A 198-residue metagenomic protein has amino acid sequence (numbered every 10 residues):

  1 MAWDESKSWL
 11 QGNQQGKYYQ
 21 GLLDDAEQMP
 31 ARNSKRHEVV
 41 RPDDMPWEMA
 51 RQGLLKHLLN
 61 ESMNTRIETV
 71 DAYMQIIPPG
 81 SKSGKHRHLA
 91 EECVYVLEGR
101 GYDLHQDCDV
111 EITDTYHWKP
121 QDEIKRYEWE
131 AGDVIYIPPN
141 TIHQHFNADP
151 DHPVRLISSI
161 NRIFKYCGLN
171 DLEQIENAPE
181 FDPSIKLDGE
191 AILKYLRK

Functional and structural regions predicted by a protein language model:
M1-E68, G84, Q174-N177, S184-K198: A short, N-terminal "cap"/entry segment at the start of jelly-roll beta-barrel domains of the cupin/DSBH fold
H57-N60, D71-H88, L104-V110, P139-N140: Conserved short histidine dyad/triad with adjacent acidic residue
A72, K82, E91, I124 (+1 more regions): A structural connector/turn signal
C93-Y95, Y136, D151-N170: A short hydrophobic beta-strand segment most commonly corresponding to one strand of the jelly-roll/cupin
Y95, C108-P139: Short acidic-glycine-tyrosine-enriched beta hairpin
H105-D107, G168-D171: Short, solvent-exposed loop/turn and secondary-structure capping segments
F146-A148: Asparagine-centered strand-capping/turn motif at beta-strand->loop junctions
